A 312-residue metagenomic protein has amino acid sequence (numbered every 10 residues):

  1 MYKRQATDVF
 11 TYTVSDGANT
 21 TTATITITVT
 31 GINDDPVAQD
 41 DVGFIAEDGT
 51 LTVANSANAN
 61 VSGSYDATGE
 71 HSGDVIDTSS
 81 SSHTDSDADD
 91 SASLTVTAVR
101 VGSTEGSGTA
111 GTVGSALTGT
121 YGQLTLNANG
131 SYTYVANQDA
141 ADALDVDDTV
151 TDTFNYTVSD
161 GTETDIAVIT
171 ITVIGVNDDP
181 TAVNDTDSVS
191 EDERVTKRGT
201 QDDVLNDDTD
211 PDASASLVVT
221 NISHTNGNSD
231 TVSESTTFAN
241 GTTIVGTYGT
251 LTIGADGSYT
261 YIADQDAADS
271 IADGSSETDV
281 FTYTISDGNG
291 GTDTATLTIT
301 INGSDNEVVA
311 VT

Functional and structural regions predicted by a protein language model:
K3-I32, T109-G175, T236-D305: Acidic, turn/loop-rich segments in luminal/extracellular domains of secretory-pathway and cell-surface proteins
V37-L117, D179-I244, E307-T312: Extracellular ectodomain surface segments
